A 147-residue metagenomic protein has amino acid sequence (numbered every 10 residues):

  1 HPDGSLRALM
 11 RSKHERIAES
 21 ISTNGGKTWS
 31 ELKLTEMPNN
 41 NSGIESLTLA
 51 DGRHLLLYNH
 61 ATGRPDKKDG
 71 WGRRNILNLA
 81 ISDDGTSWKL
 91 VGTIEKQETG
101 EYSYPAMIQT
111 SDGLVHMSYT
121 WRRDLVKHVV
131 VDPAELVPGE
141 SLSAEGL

Functional and structural regions predicted by a protein language model:
H1-L147: Asp-box/BNR beta-propeller blade signature and adjacent active/binding-site loops in extracellular glycan-interacting
